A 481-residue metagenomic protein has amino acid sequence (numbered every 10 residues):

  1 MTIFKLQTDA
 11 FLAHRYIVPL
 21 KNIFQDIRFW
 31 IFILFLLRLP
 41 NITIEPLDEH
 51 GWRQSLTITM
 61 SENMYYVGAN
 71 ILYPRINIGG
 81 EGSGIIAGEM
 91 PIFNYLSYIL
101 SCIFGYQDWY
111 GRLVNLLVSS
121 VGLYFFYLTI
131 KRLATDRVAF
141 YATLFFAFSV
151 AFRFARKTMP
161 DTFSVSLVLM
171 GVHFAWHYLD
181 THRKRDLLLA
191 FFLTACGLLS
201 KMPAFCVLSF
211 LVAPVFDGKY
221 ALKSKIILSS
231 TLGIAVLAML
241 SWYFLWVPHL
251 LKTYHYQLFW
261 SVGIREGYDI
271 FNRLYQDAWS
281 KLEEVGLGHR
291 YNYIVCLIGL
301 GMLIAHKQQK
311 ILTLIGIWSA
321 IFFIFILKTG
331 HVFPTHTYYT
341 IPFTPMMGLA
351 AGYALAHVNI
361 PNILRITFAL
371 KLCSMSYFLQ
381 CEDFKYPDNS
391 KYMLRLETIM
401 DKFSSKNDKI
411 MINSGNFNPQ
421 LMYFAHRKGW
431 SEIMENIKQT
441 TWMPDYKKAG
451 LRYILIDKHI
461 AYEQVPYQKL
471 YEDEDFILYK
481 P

Functional and structural regions predicted by a protein language model:
L20, K131-R137, G171-L187, G197 (+1 more regions): Membrane-interface transmembrane helices that cradle and orient dolichyl/undecaprenyl
R28-F32, L232-V236, A354-Q380: Signature aromatic-anchored transmembrane alpha helix within multi-pass, membrane-resident enzymes that catalyze glycan
L34-F35, A139-F148, H173, T194-L198: Short helix- or helix-capping micro-motifs that position conserved polar/aromatic residues at function-defining sites
L39-T43, L56-I85, I92: Extracytosolic helix-loop segments that constitute the early lumenal/periplasmic catalytic or substrate-binding loops
T57-V67, V207-I311, F322-F333: Transmembrane-lumen/periplasm boundary regions of multi-pass, lipid-linked membrane glycan transferases
Y110-L133, M170-F174: Transmembrane-helix motifs of polytopic, lipid-linked glycan transferases
R156-S164: Short acidic/glycine- and proline-prone juxtamembrane loop motifs at membrane-interface regions of multi-pass membrane
Y386-S390, D401-I437, R452-H459: Short periplasmic/luminal acceptor-recognition loop of GT-C membrane glycosyltransferases, typified by
